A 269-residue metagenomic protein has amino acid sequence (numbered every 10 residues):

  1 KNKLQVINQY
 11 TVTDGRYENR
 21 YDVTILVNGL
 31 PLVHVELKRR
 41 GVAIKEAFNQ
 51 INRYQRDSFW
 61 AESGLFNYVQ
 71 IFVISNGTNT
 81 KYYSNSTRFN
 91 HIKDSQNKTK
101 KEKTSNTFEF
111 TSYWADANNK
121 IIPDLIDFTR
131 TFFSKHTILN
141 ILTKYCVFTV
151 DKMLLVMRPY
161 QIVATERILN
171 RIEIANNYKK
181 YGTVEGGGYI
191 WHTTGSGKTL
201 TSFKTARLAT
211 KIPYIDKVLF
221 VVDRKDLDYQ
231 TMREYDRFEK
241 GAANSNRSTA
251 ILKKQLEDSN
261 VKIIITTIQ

Functional and structural regions predicted by a protein language model:
K1-K217, D226, Q230-G241, S259-I263: ATP-dependent helicase/translocase motor core
F220: Conserved, well-structured core segments
D223: Conserved H-loop
A242-E257: Functional beta-strand-loop-alpha-helix junction segments that form "active/interaction loops" within catalytic
I263-Q269: Conserved RecA-like ASCE ATPase "motif II neighborhood" in helicase/translocase motors
